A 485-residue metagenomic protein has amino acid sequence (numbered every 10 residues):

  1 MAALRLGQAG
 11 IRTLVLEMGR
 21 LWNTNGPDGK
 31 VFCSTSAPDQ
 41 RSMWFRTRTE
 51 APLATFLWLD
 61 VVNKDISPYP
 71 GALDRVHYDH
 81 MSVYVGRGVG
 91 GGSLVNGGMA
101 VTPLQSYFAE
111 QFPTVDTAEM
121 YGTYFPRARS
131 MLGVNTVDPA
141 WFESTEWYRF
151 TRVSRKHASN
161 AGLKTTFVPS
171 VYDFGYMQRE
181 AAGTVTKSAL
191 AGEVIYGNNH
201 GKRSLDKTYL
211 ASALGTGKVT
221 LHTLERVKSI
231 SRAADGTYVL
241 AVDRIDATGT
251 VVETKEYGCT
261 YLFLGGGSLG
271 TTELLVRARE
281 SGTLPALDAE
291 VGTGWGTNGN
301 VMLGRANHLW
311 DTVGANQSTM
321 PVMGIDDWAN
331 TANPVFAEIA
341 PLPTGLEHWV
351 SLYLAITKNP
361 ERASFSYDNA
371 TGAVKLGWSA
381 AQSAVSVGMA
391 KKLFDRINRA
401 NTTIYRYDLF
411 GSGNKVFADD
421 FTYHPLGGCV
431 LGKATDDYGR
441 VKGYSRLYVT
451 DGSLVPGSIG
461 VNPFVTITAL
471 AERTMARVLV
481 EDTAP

Functional and structural regions predicted by a protein language model:
M1-E110, V115-T117, G266, G270 (+1 more regions): N-terminal glycine-rich phosphate/pyrophosphate-binding loop and immediately adjacent elements
R5-P38, T216, S229-A233, A241-A315 (+3 more regions): Glycine-rich loop(s) and the adjacent beta-strand/alpha-helix scaffold that form part
P38-R41, G88, L94, D116-R129 (+2 more regions): N-terminal export/assembly segments and adjacent metallocofactor-ligating motifs of anaerobic energy-metabolism
L53, Y78, T114-R226, G413-T422 (+1 more regions): Conserved redox-cofactor binding core of oxidoreductases
K64-V85, G92, N96, E110 (+7 more regions): FAD cofactor-binding and catalytic pocket of flavoenzymes
V115, G197-G201, T250, A286 (+2 more regions): Alpha-helix capping and helix-loop boundary segments enriched in small/acidic/polar residues
W147-F150, K202-D206, S386-A390, P463 (+1 more regions): Hydrophobic (often cysteine-bearing) scaffold residues that line and stabilize catalytic clefts of nucleotide/cofactor
L190-G192, G197, K228-S231, K391-S458 (+2 more regions): A glycine-rich dinucleotide-binding beta-alpha-beta segment and adjacent secondary-structure elements that constitute
